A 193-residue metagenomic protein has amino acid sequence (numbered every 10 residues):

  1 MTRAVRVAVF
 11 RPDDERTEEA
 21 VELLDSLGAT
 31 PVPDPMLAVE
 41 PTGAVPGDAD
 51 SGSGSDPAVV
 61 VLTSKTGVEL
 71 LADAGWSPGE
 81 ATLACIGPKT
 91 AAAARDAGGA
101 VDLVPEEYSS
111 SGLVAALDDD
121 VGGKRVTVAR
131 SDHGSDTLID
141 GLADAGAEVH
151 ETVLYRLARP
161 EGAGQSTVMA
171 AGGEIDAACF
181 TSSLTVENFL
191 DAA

Functional and structural regions predicted by a protein language model:
M1-A193: Signature of uroporphyrinogen-III synthase
